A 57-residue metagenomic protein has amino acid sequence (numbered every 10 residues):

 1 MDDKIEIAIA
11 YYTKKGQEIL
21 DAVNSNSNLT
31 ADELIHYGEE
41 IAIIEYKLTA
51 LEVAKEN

Functional and structural regions predicted by a protein language model:
I7-N57: Short, charge-rich amphipathic interface segments used for partner binding and complex assembly
